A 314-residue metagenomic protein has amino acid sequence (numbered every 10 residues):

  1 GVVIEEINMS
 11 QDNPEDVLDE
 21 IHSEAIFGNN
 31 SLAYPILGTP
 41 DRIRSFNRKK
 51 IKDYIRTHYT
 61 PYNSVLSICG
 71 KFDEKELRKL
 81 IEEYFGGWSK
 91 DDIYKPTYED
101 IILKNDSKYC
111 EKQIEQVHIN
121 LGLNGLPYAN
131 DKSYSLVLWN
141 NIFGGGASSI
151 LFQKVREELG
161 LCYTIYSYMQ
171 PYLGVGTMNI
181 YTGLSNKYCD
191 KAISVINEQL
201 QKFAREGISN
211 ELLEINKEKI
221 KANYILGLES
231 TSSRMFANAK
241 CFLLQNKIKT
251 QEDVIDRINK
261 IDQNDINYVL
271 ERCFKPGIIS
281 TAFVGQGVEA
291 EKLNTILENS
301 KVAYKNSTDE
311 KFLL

Functional and structural regions predicted by a protein language model:
G1-I93, E99, Y109-C110, I119-N120 (+3 more regions): Charge-rich, well-structured scaffold segments of protease-associated domains
D106: Flexible, small-/acidic-enriched active-site or ligand-binding loops
G125-G145, S149-L151: A conserved active-site cap/scaffold subdomain adjacent to cofactor or substrate pockets
I142-L161, Y172: M16/MPP (pitrilysin/insulinase) zinc-metallopeptidase core fold and M16-derived inactive scaffolds
